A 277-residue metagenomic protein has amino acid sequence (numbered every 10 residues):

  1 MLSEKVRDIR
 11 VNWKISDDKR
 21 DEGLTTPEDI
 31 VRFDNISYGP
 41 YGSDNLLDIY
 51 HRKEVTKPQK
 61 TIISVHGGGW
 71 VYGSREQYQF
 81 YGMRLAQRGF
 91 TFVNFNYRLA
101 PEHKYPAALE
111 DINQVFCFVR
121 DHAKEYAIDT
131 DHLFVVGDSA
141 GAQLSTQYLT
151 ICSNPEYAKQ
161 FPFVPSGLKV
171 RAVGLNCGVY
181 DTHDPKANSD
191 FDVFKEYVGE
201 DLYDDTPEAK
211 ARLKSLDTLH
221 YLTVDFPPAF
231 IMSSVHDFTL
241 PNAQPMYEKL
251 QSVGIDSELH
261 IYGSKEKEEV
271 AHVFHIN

Functional and structural regions predicted by a protein language model:
M1-N277: Alpha/beta-hydrolase superfamily serine-hydrolase fold, recognizing
